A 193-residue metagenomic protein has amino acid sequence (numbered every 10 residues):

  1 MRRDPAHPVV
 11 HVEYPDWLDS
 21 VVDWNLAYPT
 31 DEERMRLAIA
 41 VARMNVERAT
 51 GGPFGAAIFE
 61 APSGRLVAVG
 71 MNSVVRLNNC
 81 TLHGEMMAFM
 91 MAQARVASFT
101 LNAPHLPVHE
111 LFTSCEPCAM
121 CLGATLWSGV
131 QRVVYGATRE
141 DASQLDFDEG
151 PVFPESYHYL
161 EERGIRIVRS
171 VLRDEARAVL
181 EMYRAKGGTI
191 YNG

Functional and structural regions predicted by a protein language model:
M1-N45, A124, S128-G193: Zinc-dependent deaminase
E47-G51: Short loop/turn motifs at secondary-structure junctions and domain boundaries
F54-G64: Short beta-strand scaffold segments in enzyme catalytic cores
V67-A68: A structural microfeature
S73-M87: A short, polar/charged loop-to-alpha-helix boundary motif
H83-L101: Short, solvent-exposed cationic patches
N102-E116: Immediate flanking context of iron-sulfur cluster ligation sites
C115, A119-L122, W127: Conserved redox-active cysteine motifs that mediate thiol-disulfide chemistry, especially di-cysteine Cys-X(1-2)-Cys
